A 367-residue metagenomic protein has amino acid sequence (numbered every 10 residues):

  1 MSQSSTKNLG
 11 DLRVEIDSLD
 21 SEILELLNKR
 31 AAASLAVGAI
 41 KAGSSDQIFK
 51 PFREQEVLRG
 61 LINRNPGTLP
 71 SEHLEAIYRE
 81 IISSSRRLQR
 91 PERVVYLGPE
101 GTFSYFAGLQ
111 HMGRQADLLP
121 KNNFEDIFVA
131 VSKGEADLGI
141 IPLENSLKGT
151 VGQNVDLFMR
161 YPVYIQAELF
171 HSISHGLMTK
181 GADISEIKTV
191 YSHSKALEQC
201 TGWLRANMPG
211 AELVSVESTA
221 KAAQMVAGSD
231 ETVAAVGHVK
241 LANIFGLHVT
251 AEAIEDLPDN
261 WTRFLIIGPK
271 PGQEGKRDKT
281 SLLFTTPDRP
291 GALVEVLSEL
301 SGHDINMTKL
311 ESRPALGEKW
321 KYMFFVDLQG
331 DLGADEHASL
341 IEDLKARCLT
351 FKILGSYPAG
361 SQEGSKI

Functional and structural regions predicted by a protein language model:
M1-I367: Domain-level signature for soluble enzymes in the chorismate/prephenate branch of the shikimate pathway
